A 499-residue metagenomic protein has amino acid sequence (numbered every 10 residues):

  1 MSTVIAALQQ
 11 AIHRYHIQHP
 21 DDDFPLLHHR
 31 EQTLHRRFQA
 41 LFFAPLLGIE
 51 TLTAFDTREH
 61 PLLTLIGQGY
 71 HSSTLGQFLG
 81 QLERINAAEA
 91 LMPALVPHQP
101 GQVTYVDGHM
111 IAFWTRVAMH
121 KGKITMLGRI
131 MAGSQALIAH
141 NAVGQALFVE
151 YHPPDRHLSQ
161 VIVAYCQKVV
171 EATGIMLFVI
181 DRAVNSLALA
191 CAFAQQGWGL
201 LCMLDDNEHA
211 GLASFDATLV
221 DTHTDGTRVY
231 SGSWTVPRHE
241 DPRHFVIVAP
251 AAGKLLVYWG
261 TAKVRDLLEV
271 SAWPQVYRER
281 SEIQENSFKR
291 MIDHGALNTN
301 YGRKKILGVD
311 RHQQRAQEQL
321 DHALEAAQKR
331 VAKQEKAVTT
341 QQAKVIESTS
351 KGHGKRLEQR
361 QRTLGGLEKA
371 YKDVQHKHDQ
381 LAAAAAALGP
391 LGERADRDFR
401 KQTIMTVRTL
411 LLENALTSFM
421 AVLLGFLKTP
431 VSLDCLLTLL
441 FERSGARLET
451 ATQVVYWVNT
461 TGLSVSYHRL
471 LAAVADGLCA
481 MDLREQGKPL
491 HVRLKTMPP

Functional and structural regions predicted by a protein language model:
M1-I130, A136-P153, S159-A164, E171 (+2 more regions): Dynamic "connector" segments at or just before major functional cores
D22-H29, K263, E269-R278, T299-G308 (+1 more regions): Short, solvent-exposed helix-loop connector elements
T115-V117, S186-F193, G211-F215: A short acidic (Asp/Glu
Y151, Q195-S287, I292, T452-Q453 (+3 more regions): An anionic, glycine-rich sequence signature occurring as long contiguous blocks
V169-L177: Short, surface-exposed connector motifs at secondary-structure boundaries
V179-A188, D206-H209: Acidic, metal-coordinating catalytic cores used for nucleic-acid/nucleotide bond scission and strand-transfer chemistry
F288-T349: Charged, amphipathic alpha-helical linkers/stalks
Q334-A385: Extended alpha-helical coiled-coil "stalk/arm" regions that act as elongated linkers or oligomerization scaffolds
